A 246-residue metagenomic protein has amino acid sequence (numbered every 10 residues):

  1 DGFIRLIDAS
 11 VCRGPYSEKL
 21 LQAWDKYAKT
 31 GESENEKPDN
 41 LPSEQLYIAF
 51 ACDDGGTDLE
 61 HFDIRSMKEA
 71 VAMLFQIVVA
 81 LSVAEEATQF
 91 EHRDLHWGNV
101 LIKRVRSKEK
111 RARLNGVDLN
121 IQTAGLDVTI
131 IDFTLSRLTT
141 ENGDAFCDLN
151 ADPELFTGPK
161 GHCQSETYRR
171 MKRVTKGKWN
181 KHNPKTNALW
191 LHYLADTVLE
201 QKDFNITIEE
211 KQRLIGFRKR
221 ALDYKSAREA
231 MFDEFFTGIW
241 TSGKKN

Functional and structural regions predicted by a protein language model:
G2-E69, T140-F146: Conserved structural core of kinase catalytic domains
I4-G14, A23, E91-K103, I206-I215 (+1 more regions): Short amphipathic alpha-helical segments embedded in low-complexity Lys/Glu-rich regions
R5-I7, F50-D53, D58-E60, Q89-E91 (+4 more regions): Beta-strand cores of modular interaction/reader domains in eukaryotic scaffold and signaling proteins, especially PDZ
V11-R13, G55-T57, V100-I102, S107 (+2 more regions): Conserved beta-strand elements of beta-rich interaction domains across eukaryotes, especially beta-propellers
G31-L41, N115-N120, G177-W179: Short, P/G- and charge-enriched loop/turn segments at secondary-structure junctions
R65-H92, W97, R106-S107: Conserved kinase catalytic-core helix
H96-R169, G177: Catalytic activation segment of kinase domains across protein kinase-like and atypical kinase folds
K160-N246: Helical subdomain adjoining the active site within ATP-dependent kinase catalytic cores
